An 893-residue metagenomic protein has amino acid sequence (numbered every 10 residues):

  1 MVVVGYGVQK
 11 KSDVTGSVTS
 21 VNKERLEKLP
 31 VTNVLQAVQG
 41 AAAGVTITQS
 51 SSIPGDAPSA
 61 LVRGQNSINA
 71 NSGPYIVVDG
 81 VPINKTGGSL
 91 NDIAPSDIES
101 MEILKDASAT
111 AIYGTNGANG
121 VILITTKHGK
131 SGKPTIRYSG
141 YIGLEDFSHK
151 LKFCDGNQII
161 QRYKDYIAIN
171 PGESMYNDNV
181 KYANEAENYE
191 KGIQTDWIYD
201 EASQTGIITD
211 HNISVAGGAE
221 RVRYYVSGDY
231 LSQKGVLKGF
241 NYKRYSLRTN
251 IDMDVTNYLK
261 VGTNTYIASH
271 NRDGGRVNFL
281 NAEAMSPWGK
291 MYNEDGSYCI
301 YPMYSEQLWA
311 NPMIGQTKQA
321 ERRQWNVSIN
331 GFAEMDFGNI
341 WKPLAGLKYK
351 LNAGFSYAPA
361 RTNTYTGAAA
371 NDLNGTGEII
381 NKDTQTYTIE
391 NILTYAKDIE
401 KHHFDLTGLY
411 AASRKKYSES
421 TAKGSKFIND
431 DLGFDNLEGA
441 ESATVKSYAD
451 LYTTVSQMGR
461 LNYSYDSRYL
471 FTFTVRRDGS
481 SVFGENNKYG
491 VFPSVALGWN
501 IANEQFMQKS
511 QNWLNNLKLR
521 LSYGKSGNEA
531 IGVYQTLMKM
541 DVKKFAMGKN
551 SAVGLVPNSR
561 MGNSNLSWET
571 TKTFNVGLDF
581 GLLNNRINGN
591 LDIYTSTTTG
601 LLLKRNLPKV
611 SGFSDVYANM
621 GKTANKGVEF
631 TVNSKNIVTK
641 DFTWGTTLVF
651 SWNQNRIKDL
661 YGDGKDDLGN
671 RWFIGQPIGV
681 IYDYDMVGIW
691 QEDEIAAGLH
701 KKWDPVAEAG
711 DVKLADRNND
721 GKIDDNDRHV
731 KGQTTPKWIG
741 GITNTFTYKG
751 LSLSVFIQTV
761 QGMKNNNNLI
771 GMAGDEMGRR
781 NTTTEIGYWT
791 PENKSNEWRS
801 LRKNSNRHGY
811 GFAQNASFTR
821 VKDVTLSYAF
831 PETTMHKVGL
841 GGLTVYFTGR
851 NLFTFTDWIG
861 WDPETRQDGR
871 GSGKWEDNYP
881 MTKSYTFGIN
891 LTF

Functional and structural regions predicted by a protein language model:
M1-R248, M253, K260-A268, C299-M303 (+8 more regions): Short, small/polar-rich motifs associated with maturation and membrane association, primarily at protein termini
I83, F147, Y189-D229, Q233-F240 (+8 more regions): Flexible loop and strand-edge segments within Gram-negative outer membrane beta-barrel domains
G129-P134, E220-R221, Y258, G338-L347 (+8 more regions): Short loop/turn motifs that connect adjacent beta-strands in outer-membrane beta-barrel proteins
R137-E190, A618, K635-T734, R850 (+1 more regions): Conserved small-residue
N157-I193, N281-M313, T366-G377, Y417-S447 (+6 more regions): Surface-exposed loop/turn segments flanking beta-strands in extracellular/periplasmic regions
N184, N188, Y292-C299, E306-L308 (+4 more regions): Extracytoplasmic gating/loop element in the C-terminal half of outer-membrane beta-barrel translocons and assembly
Q204-E220, D229-L231, P312-T364, I379-D398 (+11 more regions): Outer-membrane beta-barrel transmembrane strands
G235-S246, D252, N264-A268, R272-N281 (+6 more regions): Small-side-chain secondary-structure face that scaffolds active or pore-lining regions
